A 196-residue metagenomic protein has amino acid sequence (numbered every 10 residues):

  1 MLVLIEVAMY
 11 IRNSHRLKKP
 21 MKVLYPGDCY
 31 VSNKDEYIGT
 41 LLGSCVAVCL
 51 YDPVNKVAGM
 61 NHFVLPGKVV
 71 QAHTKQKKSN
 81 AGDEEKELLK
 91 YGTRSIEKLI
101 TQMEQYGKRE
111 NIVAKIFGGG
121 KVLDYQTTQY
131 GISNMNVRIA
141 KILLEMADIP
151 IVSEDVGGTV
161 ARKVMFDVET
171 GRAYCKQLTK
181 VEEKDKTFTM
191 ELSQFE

Functional and structural regions predicted by a protein language model:
L2-C45, V54-I112, V122-E196: Short acidic-hydrophobic catalytic motif
I116-G120: Glycine-rich beta-strand-to-loop/alpha-helix junction loops that act as flexible
